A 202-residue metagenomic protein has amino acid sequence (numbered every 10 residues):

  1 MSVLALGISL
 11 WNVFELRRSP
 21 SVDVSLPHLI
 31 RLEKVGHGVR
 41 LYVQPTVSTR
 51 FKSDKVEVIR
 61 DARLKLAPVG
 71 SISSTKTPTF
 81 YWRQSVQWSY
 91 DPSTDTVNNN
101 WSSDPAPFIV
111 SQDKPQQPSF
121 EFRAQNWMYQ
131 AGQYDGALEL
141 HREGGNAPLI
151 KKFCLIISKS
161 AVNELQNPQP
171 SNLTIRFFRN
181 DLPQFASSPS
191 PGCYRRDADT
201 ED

Functional and structural regions predicted by a protein language model:
M1-D202: Membrane-aqueous junction of the first/signal-anchor transmembrane helix in small integral membrane proteins
